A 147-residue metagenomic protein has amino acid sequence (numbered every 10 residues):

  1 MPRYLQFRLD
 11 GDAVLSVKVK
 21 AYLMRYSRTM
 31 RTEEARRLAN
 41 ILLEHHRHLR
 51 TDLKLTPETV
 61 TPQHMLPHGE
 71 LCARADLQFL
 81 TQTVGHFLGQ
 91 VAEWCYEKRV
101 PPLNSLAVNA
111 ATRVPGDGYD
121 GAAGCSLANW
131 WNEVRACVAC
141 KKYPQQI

Functional and structural regions predicted by a protein language model:
M1-V14, T83-V84, K98-V100: Intrinsically disordered, charged low-complexity linkers and terminal tails that flank or connect structured domains
Y4-R31: Basic, amphipathic alpha-helix used for nucleic-acid engagement in HTH/winged-helix/SANT-Myb modules and analogous
L23-H48, V60-I147: Nucleic acid-binding interface residues in structured DNA/RNA-binding domains, emphasizing the DNA-engaging scaffolds
T51: Short acidic/glycine-rich loop or secondary-structure boundary segments that cap or lie
K54-E58: Intrinsically disordered, low-complexity domain-flanking/linker segments in eukaryotic proteins, enriched
